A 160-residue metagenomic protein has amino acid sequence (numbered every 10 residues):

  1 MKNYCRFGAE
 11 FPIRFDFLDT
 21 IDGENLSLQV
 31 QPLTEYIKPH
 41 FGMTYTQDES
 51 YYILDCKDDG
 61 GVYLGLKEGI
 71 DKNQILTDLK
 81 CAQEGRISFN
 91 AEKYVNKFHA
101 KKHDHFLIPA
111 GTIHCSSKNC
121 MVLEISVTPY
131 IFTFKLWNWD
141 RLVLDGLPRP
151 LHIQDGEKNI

Functional and structural regions predicted by a protein language model:
M1-K102, C115-I160: Active-site region of the double-stranded beta-helix
